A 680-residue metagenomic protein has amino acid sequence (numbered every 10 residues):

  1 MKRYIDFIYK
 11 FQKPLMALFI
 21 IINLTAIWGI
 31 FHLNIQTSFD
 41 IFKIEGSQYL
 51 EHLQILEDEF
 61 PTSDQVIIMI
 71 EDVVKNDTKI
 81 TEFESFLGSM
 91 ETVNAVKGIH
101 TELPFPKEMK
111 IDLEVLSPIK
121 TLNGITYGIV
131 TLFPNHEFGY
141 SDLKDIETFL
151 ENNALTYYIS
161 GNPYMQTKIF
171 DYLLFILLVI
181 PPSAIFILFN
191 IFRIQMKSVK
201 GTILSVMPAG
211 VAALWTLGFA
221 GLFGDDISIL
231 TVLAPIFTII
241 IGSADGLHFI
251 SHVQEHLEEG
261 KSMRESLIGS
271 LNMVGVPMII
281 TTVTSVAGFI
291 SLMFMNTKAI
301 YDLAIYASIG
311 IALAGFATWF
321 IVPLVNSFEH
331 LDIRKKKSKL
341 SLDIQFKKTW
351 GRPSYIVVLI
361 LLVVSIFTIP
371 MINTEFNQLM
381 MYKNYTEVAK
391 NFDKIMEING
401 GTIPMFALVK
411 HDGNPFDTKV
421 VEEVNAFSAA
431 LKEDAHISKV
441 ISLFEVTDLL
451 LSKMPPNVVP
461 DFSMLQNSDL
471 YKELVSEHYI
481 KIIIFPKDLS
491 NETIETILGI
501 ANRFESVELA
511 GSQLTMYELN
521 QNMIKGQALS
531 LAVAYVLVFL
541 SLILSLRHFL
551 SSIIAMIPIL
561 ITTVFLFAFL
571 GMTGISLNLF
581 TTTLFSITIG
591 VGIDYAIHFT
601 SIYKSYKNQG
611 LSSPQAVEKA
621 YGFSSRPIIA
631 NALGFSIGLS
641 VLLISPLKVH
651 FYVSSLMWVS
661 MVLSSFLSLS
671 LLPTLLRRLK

Functional and structural regions predicted by a protein language model:
M1-I185: Membrane-proximal extracytoplasmic
M1-T37, E137-N377, L489, G499-K680: Membrane-embedded transmembrane helical bundles of large multi-pass transporters/channels
H32-V73, M109-K120, F346-W350, M371-G413 (+1 more regions): Solvent-exposed, non-transmembrane loop/terminal regulatory segments of multi-pass membrane proteins
I41-I44, T78, K335, K383 (+1 more regions): Alpha-helix N-cap and loop-to-helix initiation/capping positions
G46-S47, D77, T297, T386 (+2 more regions): Serine-centered coil/turn micro-motif
S47, E51, E265, S341 (+5 more regions): A general alpha-helical scaffold signature found inside nucleotide-binding enzyme cores
K79, F83-T156, E387-L542, I559: Structured non-transmembrane domains adjacent to transmembrane bundles in polytopic membrane proteins
